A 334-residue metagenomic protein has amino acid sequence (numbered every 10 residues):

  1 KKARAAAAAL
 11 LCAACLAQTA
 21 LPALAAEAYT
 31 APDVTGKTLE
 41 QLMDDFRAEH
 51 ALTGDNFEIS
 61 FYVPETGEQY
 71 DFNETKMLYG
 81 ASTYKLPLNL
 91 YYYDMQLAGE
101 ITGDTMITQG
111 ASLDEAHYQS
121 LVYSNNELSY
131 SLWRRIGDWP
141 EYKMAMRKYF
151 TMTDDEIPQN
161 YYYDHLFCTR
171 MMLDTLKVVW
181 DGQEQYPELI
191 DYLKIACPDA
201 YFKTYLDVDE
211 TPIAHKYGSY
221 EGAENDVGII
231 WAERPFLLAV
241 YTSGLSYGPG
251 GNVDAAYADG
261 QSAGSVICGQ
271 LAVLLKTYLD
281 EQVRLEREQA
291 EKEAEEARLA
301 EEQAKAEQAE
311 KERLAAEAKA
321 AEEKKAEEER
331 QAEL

Functional and structural regions predicted by a protein language model:
K1-A7: Bacterial N-terminal signal peptides that target proteins for export
A9-Q18: Bacterial N-terminal signal peptides
A17-Y29: Sec-dependent signal peptide cleavage junction
A28-T66, D71, L128-E296: Penicillin-recognizing serine hydrolase domain
G67, M77-I107, S120, L238: Active-site SXXK
A81-P87, Y123, D164-R170: Aromatic- and histidine-enriched alpha-helix N-cap/loop-to-helix transition segments that scaffold the rims
I101-Y123, K143-D155: Active-site helix/loop module of the DD-peptidase/beta-lactamase fold, centered on the serine-lysine SxxK catalytic
E288-L334: Long, low-complexity, compositionally biased polyampholytic IDRs enriched for Lys/Glu and Gln/Arg
